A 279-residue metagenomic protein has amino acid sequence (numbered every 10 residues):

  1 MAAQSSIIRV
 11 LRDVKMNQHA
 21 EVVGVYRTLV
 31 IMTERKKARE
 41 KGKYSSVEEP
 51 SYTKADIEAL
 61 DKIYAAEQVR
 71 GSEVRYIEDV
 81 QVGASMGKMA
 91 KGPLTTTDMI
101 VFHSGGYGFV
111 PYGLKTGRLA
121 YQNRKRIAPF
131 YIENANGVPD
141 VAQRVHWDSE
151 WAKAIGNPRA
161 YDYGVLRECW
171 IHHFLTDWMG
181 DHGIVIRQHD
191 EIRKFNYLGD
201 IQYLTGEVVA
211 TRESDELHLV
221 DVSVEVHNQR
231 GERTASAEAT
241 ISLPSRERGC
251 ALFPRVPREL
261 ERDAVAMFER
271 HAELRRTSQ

Functional and structural regions predicted by a protein language model:
M1, I7-I8, K153-E207, L219: Hydrophobic beta-strand-centered segment that forms part of the acyl-chain substrate-binding groove
M1-Q68, S72-I77, Q81-V82, K88 (+2 more regions): HotDog/MaoC-like acyl-thioester-processing domains
R9, K15, I31, V80-M86 (+6 more regions): Long, contiguous hydrophobic alpha-helical segments, chiefly transmembrane helices and signal peptides
K36, I63-A160, E273-Q279: Catalytic strand-loop segment that frames the active site of acyl-thioester-processing enzymes
A55-E58, A142, H146, E150 (+4 more regions): Amphipathic, alpha-helical segments enriched in basic
T97-V101, W178-I186, E247-R248: Compositionally biased, low-complexity linear motifs
Y107, T176-G180, Q229: Short, intrinsically disordered, mixed-charge
